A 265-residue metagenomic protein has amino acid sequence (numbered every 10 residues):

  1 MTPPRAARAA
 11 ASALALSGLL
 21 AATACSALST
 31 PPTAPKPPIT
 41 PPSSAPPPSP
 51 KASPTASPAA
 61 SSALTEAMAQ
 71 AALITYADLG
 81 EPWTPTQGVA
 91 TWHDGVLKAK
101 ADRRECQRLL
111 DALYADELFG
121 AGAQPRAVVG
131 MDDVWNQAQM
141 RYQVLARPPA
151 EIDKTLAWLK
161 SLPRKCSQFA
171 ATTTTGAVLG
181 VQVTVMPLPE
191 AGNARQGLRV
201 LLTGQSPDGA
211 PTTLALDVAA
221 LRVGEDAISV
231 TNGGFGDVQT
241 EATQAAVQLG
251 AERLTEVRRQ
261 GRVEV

Functional and structural regions predicted by a protein language model:
M1-T23: Sec-dependent bacterial lipoprotein signal peptides
T2, A6, K36-P41, A71 (+2 more regions): Hydrophobic-ligand-binding modules of eukaryotic lipid transfer/binding families
T23-A69, R259-V265: N-terminal low-complexity, Pro/Thr-rich disordered segments that flank secretion/membrane-targeting signals
A63, L73, D237-E241: Soluble non-cytosolic domains of exported or imported proteins
L64-A72, L110-Y114: N-terminal post-signal-peptidase region of extra-cytosolic proteins
Q70-Y76, G80, D153-K160, Q244-V247 (+1 more regions): Extracytoplasmic/secreted envelope proteins and their assembly/folding machinery, especially bacterial periplasmic
P85-A210, R258-R259: A small/polar (G/S/T-enriched), proline-flanked helix-loop surface module common in exported/cell-envelope proteins
Q182-Q248, R253: A short, solvent-exposed beta-edge/loop patch
